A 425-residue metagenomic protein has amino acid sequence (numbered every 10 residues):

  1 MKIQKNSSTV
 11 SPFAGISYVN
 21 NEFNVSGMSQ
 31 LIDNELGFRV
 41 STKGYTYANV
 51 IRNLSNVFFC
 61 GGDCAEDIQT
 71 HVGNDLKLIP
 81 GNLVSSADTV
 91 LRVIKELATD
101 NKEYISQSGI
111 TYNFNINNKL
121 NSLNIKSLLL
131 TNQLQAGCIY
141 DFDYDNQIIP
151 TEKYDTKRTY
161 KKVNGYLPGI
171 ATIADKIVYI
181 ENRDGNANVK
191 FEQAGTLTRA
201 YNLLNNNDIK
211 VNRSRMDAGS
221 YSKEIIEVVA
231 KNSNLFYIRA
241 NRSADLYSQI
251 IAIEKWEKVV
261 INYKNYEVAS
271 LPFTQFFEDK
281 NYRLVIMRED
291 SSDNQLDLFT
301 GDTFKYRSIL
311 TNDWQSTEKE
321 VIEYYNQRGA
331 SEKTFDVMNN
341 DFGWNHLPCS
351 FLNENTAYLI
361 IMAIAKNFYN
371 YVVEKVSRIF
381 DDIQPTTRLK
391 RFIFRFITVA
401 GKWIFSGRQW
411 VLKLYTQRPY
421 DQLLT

Functional and structural regions predicted by a protein language model:
M1, Q30-N34, H71-V72, T300-K305 (+3 more regions): Short acidic (Asp/Glu) and glycine-rich catalytic loops that position anionic groups and cofactors
M1-V163, G169-N186, Q193-N207, V373 (+1 more regions): Dynamic "connector" segments at or just before major functional cores
K2, L235-N340: An anionic, glycine-rich sequence signature occurring as long contiguous blocks
I68, V260, E318-L352, A357 (+2 more regions): Short amphipathic alpha-helical "interface-anchor" segments enriched in bulky aromatics
K77-L78, I149-T151, V178, A187-N188 (+8 more regions): Flexible loop/turn segments at secondary-structure boundaries
A187-D245: Domain-level cores of phosphate- or acyl-group-handling catalytic modules
N345-V376, D381-S406: Basic, amphipathic alpha-helical segments enriched in Lys/Arg and hydrophobic/aromatic residues
